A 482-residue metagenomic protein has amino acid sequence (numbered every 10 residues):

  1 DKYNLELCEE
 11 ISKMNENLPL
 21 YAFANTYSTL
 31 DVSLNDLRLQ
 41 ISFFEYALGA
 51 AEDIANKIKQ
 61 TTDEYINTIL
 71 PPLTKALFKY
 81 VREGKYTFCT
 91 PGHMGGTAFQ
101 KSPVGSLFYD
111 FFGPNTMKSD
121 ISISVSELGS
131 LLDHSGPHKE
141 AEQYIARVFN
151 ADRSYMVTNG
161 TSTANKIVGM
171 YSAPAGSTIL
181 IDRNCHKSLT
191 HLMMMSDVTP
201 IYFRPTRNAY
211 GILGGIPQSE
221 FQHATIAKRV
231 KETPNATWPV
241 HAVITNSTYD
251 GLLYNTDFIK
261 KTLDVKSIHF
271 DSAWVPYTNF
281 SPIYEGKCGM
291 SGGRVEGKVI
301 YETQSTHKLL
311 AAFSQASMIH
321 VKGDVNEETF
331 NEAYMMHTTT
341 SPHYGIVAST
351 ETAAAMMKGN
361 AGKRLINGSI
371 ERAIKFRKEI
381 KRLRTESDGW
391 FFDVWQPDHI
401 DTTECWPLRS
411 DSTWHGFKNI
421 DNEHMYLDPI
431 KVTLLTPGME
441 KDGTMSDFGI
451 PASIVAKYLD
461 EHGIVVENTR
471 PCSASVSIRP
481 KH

Functional and structural regions predicted by a protein language model:
D1-N15, L30-D31: Conserved phosphotransfer microenvironments
E9, T163-R384: Conserved PLP-enzyme active-site core in the AAT-like
N17-T29: A short, hydrophobic beta-strand element within the central beta-sheet of small alpha/beta folds
Y27-L39, F44: Alpha4 helix (beta4-alpha4-beta5 surface) of REC/receiver domains from two-component response regulators
Q40-A51, I201-F203, E220-F221: Short acidic-hydrophobic, aromatic-tinged amphipathic segments that line or gate anion-handling sites
L48-S135: N-terminal "arm"/small-domain region of PLP-dependent enzymes with the aminotransferase-like
N115-T163: Conserved N-terminal alpha-helix of the aminotransferase class I/II PLP-enzyme fold
I374-H482: Conserved C-terminal alpha-helix-loop-beta "cap" of PLP-dependent enzymes that closes/shapes the active-site mouth
